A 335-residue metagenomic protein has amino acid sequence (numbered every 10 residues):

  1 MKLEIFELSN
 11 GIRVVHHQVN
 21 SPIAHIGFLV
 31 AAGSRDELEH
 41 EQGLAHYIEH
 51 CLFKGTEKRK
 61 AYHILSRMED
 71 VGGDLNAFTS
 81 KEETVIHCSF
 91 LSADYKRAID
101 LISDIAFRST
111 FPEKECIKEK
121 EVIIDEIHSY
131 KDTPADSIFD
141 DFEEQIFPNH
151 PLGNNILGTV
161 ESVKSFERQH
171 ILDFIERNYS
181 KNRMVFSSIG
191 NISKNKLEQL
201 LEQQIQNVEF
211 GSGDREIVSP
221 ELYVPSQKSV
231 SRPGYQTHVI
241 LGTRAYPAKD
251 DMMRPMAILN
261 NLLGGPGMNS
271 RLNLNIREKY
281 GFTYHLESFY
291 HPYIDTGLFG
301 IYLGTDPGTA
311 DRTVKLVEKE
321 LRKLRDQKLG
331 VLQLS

Functional and structural regions predicted by a protein language model:
M1-I23: N- or domain-start disorder-to-order transition segments that initiate the globular core
E4, H40-G43, D251: Hydrophobic/aromatic side chains embedded in well-ordered alpha-helices
E7, H63-G213, V218, S229 (+3 more regions): Charge-rich, well-structured scaffold segments of protease-associated domains
R13, H25-L29, V85, V185 (+2 more regions): Residues embedded in well-ordered beta-strands
Q18-N20, G27-L29, S212-S270: His/Glu-based metal-binding/catalytic segments typifying zinc-dependent metallopeptidases
N20, G27-S89, P266-F282: M16/MPP (pitrilysin/insulinase) zinc-metallopeptidase core fold and M16-derived inactive scaffolds
H46, A257, F289: Short catalytic/ligand-gating loop segments at beta-alpha or beta-beta junctions within enzyme catalytic domains
L52, T159-V160, N260: Conserved short-loop catalytic and cofactor-binding motifs
